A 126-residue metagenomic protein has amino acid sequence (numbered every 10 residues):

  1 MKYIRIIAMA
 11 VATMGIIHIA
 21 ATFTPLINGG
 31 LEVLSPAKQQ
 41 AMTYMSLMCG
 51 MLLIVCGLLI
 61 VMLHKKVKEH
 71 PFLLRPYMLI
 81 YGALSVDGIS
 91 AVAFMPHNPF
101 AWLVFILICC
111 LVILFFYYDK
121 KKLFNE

Functional and structural regions predicted by a protein language model:
M1, K120-E126: Short, charged juxtamembrane terminal tails flanking transmembrane helices
M1-T13, L73-Y77: Interfacial segments of alpha-helical transmembrane regions
V11, V104-I106: Residue-level recognition of transmembrane alpha-helices in multi-pass small-molecule transporters/permeases
T13-P25, K38-K65, L79-A83: Core segments of alpha-helical transmembrane spans in multipass integral membrane proteins
N28-K38: Cytosolic, membrane-interface loops and tails of multi-pass inner-membrane proteins
C49-C56, F72-S90, L107-L111: Hydrophobic alpha-helical membrane segments
M78-L79, S85-L103, F115-K122: Membrane-helix boundary connector in multi-pass membrane proteins
